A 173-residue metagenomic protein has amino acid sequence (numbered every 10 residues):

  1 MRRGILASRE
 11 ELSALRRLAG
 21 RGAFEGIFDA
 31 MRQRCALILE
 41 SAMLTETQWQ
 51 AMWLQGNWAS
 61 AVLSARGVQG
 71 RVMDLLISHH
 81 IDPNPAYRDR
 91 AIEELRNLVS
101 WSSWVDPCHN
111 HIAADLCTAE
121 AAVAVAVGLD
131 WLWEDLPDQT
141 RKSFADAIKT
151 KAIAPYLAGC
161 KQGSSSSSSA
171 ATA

Functional and structural regions predicted by a protein language model:
G4, R9, G20, E25-F28 (+2 more regions): Aromatic-lined, polymer-binding surfaces characteristic of secreted/periplasmic polysaccharide-degrading enzymes
A23, I27-N57: Short, functional "switch" segments adjacent to catalytic/cofactor/reactive centers
